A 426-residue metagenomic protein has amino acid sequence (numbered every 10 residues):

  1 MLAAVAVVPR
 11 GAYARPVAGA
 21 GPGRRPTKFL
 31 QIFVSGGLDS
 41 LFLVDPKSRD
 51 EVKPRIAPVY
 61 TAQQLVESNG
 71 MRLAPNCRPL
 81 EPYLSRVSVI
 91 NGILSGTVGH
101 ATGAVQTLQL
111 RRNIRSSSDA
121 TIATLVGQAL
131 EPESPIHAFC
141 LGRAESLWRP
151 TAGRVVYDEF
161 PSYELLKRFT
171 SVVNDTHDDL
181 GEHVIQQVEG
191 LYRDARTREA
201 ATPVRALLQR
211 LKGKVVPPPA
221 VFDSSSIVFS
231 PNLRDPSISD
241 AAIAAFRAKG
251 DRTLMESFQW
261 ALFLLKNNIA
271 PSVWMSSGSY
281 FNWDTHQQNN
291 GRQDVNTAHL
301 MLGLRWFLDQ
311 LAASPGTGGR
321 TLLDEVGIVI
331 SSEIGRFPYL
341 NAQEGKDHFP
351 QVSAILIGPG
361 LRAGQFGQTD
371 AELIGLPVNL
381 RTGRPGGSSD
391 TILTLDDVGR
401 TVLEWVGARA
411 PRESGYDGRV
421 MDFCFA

Functional and structural regions predicted by a protein language model:
M1-A426: Ligand-binding pockets and gating/stacking loops
